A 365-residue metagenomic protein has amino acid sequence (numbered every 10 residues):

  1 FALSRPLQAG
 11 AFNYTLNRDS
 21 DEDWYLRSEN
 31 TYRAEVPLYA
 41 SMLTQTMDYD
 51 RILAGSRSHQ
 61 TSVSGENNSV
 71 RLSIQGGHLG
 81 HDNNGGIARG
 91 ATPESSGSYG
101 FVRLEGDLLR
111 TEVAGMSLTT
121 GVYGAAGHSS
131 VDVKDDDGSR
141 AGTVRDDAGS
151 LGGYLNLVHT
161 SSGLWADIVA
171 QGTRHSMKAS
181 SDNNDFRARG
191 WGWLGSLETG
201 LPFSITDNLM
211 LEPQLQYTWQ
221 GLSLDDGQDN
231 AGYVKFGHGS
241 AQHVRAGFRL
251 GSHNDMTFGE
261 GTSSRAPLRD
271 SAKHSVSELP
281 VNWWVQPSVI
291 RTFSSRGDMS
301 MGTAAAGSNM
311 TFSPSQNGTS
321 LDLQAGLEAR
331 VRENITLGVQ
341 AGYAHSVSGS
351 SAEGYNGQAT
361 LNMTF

Functional and structural regions predicted by a protein language model:
F1-S28: Extracellular, surface-exposed repeat/solenoid domains
S4-P6, P202, H253: Beta-strand repeat scaffolds of extracellular/surface proteins
L7, D19, G65-N67, V276: A generic structural signal for short, non-catalytic loop/turn and secondary-structure boundary residues
F12-D19, L164-I168, N254, T262 (+1 more regions): Compositionally biased, intrinsically disordered linkers/stalks adjacent to structured regions
R27-Q214, W219, D225-G227, Q340-M363: Outer membrane beta-barrel translocator domains of Type V secretion systems
E112, G149-G152, G237-F365: Outer membrane beta-barrel transmembrane domains
D225-G237: Acidic, Ser/Thr-rich low-complexity linear motifs
